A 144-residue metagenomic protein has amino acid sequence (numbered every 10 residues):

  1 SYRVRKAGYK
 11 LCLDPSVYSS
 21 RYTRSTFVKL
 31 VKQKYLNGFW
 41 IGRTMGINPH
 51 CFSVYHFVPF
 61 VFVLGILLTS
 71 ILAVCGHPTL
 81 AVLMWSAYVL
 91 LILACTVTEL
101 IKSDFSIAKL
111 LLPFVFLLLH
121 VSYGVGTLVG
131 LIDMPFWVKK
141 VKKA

Functional and structural regions predicted by a protein language model:
S1-F52: Catalytic donor/gating beta->alpha subdomain of glycosyltransferases that bind UDP-sugars
R21, H56, H120: Histidine-centered active-site/metal-ligand motif
N48, Y55, P135-F136: Short amphipathic alpha-helical leader/targeting segments
F52-F60: Select subsegments of transmembrane alpha-helices in polytopic membrane proteins, especially boundary-proximal
V61-W137: Membrane-embedded multi-pass helical conduit in multi-pass membrane proteins, especially envelope-biosynthetic
K139-A144: Short, charged juxtamembrane terminal tails flanking transmembrane helices
